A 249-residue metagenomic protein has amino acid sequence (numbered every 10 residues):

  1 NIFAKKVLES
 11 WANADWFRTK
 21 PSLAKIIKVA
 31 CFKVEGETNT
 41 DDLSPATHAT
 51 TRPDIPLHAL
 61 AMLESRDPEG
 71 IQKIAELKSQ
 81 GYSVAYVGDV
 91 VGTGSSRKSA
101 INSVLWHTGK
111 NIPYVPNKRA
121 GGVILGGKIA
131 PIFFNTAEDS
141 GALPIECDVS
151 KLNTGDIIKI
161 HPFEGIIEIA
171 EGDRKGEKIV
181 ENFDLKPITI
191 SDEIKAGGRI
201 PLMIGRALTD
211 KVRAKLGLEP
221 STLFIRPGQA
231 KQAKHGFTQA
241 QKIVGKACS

Functional and structural regions predicted by a protein language model:
N1-S249: Fe-S-dependent hydro-lyases/dehydratases of central metabolism
